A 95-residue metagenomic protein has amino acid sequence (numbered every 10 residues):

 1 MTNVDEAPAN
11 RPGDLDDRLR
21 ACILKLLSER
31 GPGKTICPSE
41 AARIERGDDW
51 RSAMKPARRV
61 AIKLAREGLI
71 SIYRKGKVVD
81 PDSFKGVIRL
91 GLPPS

Functional and structural regions predicted by a protein language model:
M1-P12: Long, low-complexity, charged/polar intrinsically disordered regions in eukaryotic proteins
D14-T35: Positively charged, polyanion-binding regions of nucleic-acid-associated proteins
G33-I44: Short acidic, hydrophobic short linear motifs in intrinsically disordered regions
R46-R59: Short, positively charged loop/turn segments that connect secondary-structure elements
K63: Alpha-helical DNA-recognition elements
R66-R74: A short, conserved structural fragment
K75-S95: Short, cationic-aromatic polyanion-contact patches
